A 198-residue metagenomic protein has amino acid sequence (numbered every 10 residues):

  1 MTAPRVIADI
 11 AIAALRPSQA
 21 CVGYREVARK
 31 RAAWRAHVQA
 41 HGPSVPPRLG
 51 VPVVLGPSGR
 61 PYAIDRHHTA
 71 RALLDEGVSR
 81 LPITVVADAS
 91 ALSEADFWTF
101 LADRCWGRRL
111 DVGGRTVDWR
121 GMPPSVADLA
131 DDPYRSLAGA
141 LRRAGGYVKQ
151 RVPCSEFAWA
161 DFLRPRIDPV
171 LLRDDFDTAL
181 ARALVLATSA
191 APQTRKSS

Functional and structural regions predicted by a protein language model:
T2-S44, R48-R60, L74-S198: Surface-exposed, charge/polar-rich loops and edge strands
Y62-D65: Short hydrophobic beta-strand that contains or immediately precedes a catalytic carboxylate
